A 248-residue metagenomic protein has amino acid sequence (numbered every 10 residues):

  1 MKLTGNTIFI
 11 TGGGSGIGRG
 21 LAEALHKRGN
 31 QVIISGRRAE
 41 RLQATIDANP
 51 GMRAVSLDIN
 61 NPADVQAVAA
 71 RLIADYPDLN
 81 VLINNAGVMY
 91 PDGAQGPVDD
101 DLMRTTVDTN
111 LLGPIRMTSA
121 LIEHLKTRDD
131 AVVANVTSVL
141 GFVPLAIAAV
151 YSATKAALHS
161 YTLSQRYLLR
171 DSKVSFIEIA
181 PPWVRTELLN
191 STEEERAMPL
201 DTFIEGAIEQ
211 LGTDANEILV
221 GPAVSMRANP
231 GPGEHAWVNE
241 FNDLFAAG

Functional and structural regions predicted by a protein language model:
G12-G16: Conserved glycine-rich cofactor-binding loop
R28-A44: Conserved glycine-rich Rossmann-like NAD(P)H-binding loop of the short-chain dehydrogenase/reductase
L57-V68, D100: The beta1-alpha1 cofactor-binding region of Rossmann-like NAD(H)/NADP(H)-dependent oxidoreductases
Q66, M89-R104, I147-V150: Conserved mid-core segment of classical short-chain dehydrogenase/reductases
T118, T154: Active-site helix of classical SDR
S138: Residue(s) in the substrate-gating loop at a strand-loop-helix junction that position the organic substrate next
E178-I179, T186, N190-P232: C-terminal helical subdomain
